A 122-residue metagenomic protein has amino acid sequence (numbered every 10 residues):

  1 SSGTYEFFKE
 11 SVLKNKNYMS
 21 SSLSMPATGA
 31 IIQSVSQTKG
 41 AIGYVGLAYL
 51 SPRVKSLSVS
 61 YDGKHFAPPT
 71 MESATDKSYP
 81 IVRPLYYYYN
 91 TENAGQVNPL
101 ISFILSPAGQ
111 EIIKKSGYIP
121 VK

Functional and structural regions predicted by a protein language model:
S1-K122: Exported/periplasmic ABC-transporter solute-binding proteins
